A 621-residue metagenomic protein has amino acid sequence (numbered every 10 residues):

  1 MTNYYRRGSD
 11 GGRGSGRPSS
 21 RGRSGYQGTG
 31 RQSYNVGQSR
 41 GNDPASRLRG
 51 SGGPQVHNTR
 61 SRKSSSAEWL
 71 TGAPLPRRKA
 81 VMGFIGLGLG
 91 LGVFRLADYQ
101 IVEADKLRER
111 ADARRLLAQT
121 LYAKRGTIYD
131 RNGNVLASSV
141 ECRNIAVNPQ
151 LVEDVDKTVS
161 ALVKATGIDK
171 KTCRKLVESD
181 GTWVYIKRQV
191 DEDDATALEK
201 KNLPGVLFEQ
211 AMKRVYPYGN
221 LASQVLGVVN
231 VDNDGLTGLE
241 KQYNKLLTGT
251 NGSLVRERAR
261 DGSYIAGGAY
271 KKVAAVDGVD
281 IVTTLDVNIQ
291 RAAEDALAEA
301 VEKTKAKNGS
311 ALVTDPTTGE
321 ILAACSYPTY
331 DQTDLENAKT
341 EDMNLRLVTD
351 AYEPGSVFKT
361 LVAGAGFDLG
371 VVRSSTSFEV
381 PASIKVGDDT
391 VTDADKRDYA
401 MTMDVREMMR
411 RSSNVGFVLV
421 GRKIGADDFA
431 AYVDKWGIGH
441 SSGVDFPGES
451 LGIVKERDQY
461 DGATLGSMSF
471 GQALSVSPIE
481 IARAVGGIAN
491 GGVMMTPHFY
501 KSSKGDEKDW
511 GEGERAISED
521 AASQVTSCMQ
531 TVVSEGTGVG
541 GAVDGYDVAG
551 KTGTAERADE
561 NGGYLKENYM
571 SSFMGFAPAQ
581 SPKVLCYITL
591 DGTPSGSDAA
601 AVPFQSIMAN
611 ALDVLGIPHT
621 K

Functional and structural regions predicted by a protein language model:
M1-L335, D427-G437, D591-P594, D598-K621: Periplasmic/cell-envelope proteins involved in peptidoglycan metabolism and beta-lactam response
R6, A137, A259-Y270, P316-S356 (+2 more regions): Beta-lactam-recognizing serine transpeptidase/beta-lactamase-like catalytic domain environment
